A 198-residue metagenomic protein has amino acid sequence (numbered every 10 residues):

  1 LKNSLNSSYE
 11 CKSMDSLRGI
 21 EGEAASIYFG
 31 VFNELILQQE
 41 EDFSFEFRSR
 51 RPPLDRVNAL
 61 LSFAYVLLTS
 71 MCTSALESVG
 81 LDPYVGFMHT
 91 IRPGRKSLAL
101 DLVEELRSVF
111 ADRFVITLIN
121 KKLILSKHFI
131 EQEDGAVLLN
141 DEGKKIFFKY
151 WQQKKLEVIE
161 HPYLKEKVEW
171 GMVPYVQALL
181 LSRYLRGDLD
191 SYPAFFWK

Functional and structural regions predicted by a protein language model:
L1-K198: Active-site helix-to-loop segments that bind/position phosphate- or nucleotide-bearing substrates and donors across
